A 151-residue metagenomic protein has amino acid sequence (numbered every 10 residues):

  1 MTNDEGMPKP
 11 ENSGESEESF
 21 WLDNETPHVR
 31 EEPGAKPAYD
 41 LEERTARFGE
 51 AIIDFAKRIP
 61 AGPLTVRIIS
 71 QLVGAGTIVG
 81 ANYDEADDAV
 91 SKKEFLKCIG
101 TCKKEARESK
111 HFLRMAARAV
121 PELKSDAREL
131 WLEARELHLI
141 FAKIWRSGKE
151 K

Functional and structural regions predicted by a protein language model:
M1-K151: Amphipathic alpha-helical assembly/interaction segments
